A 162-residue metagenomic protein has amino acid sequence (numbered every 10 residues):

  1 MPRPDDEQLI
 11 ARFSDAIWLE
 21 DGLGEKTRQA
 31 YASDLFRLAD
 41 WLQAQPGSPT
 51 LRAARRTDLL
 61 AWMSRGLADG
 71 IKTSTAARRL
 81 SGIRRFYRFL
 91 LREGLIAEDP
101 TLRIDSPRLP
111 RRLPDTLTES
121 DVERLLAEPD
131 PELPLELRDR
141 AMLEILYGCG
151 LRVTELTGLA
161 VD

Functional and structural regions predicted by a protein language model:
M1-D162: Conserved catalytic core of the tyrosine transesterase superfamily
